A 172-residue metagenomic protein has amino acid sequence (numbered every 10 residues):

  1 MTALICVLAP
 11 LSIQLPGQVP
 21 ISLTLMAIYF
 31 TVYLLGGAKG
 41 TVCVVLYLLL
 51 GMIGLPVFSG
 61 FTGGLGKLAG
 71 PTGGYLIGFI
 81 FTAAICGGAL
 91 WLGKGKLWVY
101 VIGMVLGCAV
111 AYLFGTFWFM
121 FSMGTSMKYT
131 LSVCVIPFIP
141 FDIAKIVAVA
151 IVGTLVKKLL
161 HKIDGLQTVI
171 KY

Functional and structural regions predicted by a protein language model:
M1-T41: Hydrophobic transmembrane alpha-helices
L4, L8, S12, T31 (+13 more regions): Alpha-helical membrane-inserting segments
V7, L65-L113: Short helix-perturbing small/polar motifs within transmembrane alpha-helices
A9-P20, L48-T82: Interfacial aromatic-anchored transmembrane helix boundaries in multi-pass membrane proteins
G17, G95-Y172: Membrane-embedded alpha-helical hairpins and interfacial helices in multi-pass inner-membrane proteins
P20-L25, L65-P71, Y129-F138: Non-cytosolic membrane-interface motifs at loop->transmembrane helix junctions
M26-F30, G40-L46, T72-I77, W98-L106 (+2 more regions): Hydrophobic alpha-helical transmembrane segments
L34-A38, L92-K94, G124: Helix-loop interface residues and adjacent transmembrane-helix termini in multi-pass membrane transporters, primarily
